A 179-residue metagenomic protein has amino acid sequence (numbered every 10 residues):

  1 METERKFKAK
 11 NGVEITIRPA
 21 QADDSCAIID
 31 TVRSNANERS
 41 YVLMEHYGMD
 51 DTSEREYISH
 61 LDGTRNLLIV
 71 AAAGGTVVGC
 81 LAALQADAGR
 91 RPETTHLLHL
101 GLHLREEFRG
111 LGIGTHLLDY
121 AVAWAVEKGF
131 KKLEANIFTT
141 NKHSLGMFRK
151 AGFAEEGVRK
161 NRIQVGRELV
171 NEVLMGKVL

Functional and structural regions predicted by a protein language model:
N11, D30-E45: Helix-loop element at the rim of GNAT/NAT acetyltransferase active sites that forms part of the acceptor-substrate
V13-I15, G74-C80, V170: Glycine-rich phosphate/pyrophosphate-binding loop shared by adenosine-nucleotide-utilizing enzymes
I15-D30: A short beta-loop-alpha structural element at the N-terminal edge of CoA-dependent acyl/N-acetyltransferase catalytic
Y47-E107, L118-D119, V178: Acetyl-CoA-dependent GNAT
R109, A135-L145: Conserved beta-strand-loop-alpha-helix junction that forms the acyl-donor binding cleft
G110-A123, E127, G146-K150: Conserved acetyl-CoA-binding loop-helix of GNAT-fold acetyltransferases
A125-I137: Conserved GNAT acetyl-CoA-binding A-motif
N136-I137, R149, A154-V170: Conserved catalytic-core motifs of GNAT/GCN5-like acyltransferases
